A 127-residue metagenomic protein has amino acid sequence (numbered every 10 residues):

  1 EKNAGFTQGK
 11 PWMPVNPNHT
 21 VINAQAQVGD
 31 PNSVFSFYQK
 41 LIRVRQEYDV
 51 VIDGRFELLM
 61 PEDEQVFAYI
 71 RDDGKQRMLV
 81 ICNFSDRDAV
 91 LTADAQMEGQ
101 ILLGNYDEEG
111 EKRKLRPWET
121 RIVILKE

Functional and structural regions predicted by a protein language model:
E1-M78, D86-A89: Loop/helix patches that line or flank the sugar-binding groove of alpha-linked glycan CAZymes
L59, T92-D94, R116, K126: A structural detector for beta-sheet-dominated domains
L79-C82, V123: Short hydrophobic-aromatic micro-motifs
C82-N83, W118: Active-site beta-strand/loop signature of hydrolases that rely on acidic residues for catalysis
F84-Q96: Surface-exposed beta-strand/loop patches in extracellular or lumenal glycoproteins
D94-Y106: Solvent-exposed beta-hairpin/edge-strand motifs
E111-E127: C-terminal beta-strand-rich structural cap/linker in extracellular carbohydrate-active enzymes
